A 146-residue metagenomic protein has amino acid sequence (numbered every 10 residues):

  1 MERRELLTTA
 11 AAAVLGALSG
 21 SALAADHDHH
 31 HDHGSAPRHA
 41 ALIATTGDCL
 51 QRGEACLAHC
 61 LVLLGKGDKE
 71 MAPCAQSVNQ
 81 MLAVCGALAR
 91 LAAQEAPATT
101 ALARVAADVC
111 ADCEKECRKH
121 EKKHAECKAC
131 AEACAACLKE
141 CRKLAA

Functional and structural regions predicted by a protein language model:
M1-V14: N-terminal secretory signal peptides and thylakoid transit peptides that target proteins across membranes
A12, E116-K119, K123-A146: Preference for long, well-ordered alpha-helical segments
G16-G20: Hydrophobic h-region of N-terminal signal peptides that target proteins for export in Gram-negative bacteria
S21-E54: C-terminal segment of N-terminal export signals and the immediately downstream linker at the start of the mature
S35-L42, L64-A75, E95-A103, H120-K128: Alpha-helical rod/repeat scaffolding segments in eukaryotic adaptors/tethers and long-chain four-helix cytokines
L57-R90: Alpha-helical segments in soluble extracytoplasmic regions
L82-E121, A133: Long, amphipathic, charge-rich alpha-helical segments that form helical bundles/coiled-coils
